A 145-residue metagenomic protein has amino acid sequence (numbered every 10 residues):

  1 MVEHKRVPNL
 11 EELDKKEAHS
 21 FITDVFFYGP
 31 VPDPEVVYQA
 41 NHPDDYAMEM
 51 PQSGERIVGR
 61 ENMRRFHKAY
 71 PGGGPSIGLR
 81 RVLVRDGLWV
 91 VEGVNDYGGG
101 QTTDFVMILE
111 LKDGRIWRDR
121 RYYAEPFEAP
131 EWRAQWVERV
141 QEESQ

Functional and structural regions predicted by a protein language model:
M1-V36, A40, V137-Q145: Short, low-complexity N-terminal intrinsically disordered segments enriched in polar/charged residues
V2-E12, R64-Q145: A beta-strand edge to alpha-helix "cap/lid" segment located at domain peripheries
H19, A47-P51, V90-V91, T102: N-terminal, helix-rich and Lys/Arg-enriched segments in bacterial and organellar proteins
I22-G29, N41-H42, M63, H67 (+1 more regions): Hydrophobic alpha-helical core bundles mediating ligand binding, dimerization, or RNAP-core interactions
P32-D86: A solvent-exposed, acidic/Ser-Thr-rich amphipathic alpha-helical stretch
